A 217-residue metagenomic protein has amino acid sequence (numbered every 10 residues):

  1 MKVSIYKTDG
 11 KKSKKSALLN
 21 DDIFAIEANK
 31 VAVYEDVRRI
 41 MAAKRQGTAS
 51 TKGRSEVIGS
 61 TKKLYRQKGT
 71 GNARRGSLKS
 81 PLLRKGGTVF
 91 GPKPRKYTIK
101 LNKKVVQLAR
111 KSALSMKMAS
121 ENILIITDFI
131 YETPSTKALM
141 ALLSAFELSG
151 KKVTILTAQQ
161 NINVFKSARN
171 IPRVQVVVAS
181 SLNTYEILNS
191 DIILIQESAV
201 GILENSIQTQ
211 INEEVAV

Functional and structural regions predicted by a protein language model:
M1-Q46, P92-V217: Extended polybasic, low-complexity segments that bind anionic RNA or targeting/receptor surfaces
T51-F90: Glycine/serine-rich anion-binding loops at beta->alpha junctions that coordinate negatively charged ligand groups
